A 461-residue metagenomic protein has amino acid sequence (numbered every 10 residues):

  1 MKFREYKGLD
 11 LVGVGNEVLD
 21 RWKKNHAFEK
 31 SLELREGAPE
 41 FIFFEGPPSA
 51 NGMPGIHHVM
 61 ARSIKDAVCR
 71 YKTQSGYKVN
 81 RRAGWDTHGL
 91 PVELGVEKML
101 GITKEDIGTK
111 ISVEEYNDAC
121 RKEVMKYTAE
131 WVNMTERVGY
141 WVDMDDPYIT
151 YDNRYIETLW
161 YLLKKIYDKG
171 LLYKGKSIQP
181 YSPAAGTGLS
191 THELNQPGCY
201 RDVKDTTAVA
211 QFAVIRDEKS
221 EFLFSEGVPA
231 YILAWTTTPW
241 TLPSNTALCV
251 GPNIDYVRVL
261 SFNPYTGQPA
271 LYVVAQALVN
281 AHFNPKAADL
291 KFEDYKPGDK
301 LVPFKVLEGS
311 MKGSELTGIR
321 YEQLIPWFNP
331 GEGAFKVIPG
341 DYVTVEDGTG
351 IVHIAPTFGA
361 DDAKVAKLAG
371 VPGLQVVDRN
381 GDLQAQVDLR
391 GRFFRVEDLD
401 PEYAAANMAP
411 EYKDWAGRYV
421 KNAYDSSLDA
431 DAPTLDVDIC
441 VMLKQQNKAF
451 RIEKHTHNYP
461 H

Functional and structural regions predicted by a protein language model:
M1-I56, T73, V79, D299-K300 (+4 more regions): Non-catalytic terminal extensions that flank enzyme cores
F3, G8, E17, R21-N25 (+5 more regions): Residue patterns forming the tRNA-binding/recognition surfaces of aminoacyl-tRNA synthetases and related DALR
E33-V96, L159, A234-T236, W240-L242 (+5 more regions): N-terminal catalytic cores of NTP/NDP-binding nucleotidyl/phosphoryl-transfer enzymes
A38-E40, D205-V209, A334: Short glycine-rich loop/turn motifs
S244, L248, I254, F262-N380 (+2 more regions): Catalytic alpha/beta core of large soluble enzyme barrels
V257: Short aromatic-glycine-enriched beta-strand elements
